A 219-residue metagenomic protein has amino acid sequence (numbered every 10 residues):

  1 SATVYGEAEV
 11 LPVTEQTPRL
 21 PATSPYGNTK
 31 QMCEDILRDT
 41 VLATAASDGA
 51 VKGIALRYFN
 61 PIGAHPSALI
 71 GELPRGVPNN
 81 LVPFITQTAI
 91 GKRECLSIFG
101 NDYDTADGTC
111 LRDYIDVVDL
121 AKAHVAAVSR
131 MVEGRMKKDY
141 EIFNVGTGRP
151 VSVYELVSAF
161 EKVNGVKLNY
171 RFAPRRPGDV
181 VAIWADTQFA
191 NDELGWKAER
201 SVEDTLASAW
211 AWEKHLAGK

Functional and structural regions predicted by a protein language model:
T3-V4, P61-A64, L120: Conserved sequence/active-site signature of Rossmann-fold short-chain dehydrogenase/reductase
V4-N60, L69-V77: Catalytic helix-loop patch of NAD(P)-dependent Rossmann-fold dehydrogenases
E9-L11, H65-I70, C110-L111, L156: Short aromatic-enriched loop/helix-cap "lid" or pocket-rim segments at secondary-structure transitions that line
V41-T44, P66, A89, M131: Short, well-ordered alpha-helical segments in soluble proteins
G63-H65, D102-Y103: Short, basic/glycine-rich phosphate-binding loops at helix/coil junctions that contact nucleotide phosphates
L81-K219: C-terminal substrate-binding subdomain of Rossmann-fold SDR/epimerase-dehydratase oxidoreductases
